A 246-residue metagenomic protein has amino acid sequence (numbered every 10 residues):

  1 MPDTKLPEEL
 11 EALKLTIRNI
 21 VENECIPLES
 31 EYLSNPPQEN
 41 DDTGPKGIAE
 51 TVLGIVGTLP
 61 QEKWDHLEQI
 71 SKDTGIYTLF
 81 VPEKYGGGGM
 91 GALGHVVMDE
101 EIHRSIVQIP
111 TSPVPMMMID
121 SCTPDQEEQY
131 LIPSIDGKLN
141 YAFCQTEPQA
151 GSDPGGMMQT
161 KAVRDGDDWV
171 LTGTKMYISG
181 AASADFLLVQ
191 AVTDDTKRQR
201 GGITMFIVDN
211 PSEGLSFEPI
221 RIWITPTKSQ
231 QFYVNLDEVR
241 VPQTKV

Functional and structural regions predicted by a protein language model:
M1-P110, Q129, P133: Amphipathic, small/basic residue-rich leader segments at the start of a protein or domain
G89-E101, P154-M157, N235, V241: Structural signature of FAD isoalloxazine-binding scaffolds in flavoprotein oxidoreductases
Q108-Q129, S152-P154: N-terminal glycine-rich flavin-associated loop
G137-T146, Q190: A short, Trp-centered hydrophobic/proline-enriched beta-strand micro-motif
G151, M176-A181, T225-P226: Glycine-rich phosphate/pyrophosphate-binding beta-alpha loops
M157, E213-P242, V246: Flexible, small-/acidic-enriched active-site or ligand-binding loops
T160-V163: A structural signal for short hydrophobic beta-strand segments in well-ordered beta-sheet cores
D168, T172-I220: A short core secondary-structure module
